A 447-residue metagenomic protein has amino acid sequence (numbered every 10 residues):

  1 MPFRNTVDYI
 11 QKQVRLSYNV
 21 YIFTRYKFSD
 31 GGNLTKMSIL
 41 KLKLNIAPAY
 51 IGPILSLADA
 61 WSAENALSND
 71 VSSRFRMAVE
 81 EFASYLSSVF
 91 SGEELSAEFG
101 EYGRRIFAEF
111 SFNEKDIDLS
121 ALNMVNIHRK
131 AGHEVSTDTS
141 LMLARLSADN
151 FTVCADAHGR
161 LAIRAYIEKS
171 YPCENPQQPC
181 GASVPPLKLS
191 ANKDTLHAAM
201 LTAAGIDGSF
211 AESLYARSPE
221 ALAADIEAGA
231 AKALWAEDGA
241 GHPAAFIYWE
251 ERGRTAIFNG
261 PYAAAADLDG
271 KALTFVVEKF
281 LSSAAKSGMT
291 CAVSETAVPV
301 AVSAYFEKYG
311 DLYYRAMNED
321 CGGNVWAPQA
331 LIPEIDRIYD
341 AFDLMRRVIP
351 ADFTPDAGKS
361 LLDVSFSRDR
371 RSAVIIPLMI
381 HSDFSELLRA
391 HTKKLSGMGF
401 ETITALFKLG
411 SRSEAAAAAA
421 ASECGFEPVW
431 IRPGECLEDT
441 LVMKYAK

Functional and structural regions predicted by a protein language model:
T35-K43, C173-D194: Conserved N-terminal entry element of GNAT/NAT acetyltransferase domains
A47-W61, N65, G181-R217, G323-M345 (+1 more regions): Short amphipathic alpha-helix that is part of the acyltransferase structural core
N69-E94: Conserved ATP-binding N-box helix of the HATPase_c
S88-L95, A221-W235, G239-A245, R412-S413: A short helix-loop-beta-strand connector motif used in the catalytic cores of GNAT acetyltransferases and, in some
I106-D138: Glycine-rich/acidic phosphate-handling loop/turn and adjacent ATP-lid/helix of nucleotide-binding kinase/ATPase domains
L146, L268-S282, D383-K394: Conserved acetyl-CoA-binding loop-helix of GNAT-fold acetyltransferases
A228-F275, A357-D383, I431-L437, A446: Conserved donor-binding loop and adjoining core beta-sheet/short helix segment in diverse acyl/aminoacyl transferases
A284-A297, M398-K408: Conserved GNAT acetyl-CoA-binding A-motif
